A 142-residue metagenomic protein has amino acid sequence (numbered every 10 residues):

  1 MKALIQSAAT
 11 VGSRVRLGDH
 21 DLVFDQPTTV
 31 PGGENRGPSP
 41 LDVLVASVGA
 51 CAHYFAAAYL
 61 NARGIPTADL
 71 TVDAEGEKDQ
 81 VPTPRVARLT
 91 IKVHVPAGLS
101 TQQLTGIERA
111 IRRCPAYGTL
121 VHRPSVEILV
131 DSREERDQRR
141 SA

Functional and structural regions predicted by a protein language model:
M1-A46, Y54-A142: Extended beta-strand/beta-hairpin segments
C51: Alpha-helical metal-binding/catalytic segments enriched in His/Glu/Asp
